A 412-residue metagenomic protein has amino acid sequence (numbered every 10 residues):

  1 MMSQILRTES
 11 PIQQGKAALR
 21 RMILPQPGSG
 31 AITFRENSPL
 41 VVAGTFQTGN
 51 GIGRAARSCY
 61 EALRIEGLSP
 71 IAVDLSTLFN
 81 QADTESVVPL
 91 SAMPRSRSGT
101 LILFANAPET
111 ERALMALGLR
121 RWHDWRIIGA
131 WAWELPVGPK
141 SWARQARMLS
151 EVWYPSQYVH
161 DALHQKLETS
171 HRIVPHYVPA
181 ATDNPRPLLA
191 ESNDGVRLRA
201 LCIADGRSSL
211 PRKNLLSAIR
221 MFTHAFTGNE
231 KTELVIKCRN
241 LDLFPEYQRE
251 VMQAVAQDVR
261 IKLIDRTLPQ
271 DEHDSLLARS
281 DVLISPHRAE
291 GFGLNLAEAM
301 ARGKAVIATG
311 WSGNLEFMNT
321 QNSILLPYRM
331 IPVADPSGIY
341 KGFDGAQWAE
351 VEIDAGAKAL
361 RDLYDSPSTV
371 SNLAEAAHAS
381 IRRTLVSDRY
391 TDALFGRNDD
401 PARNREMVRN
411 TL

Functional and structural regions predicted by a protein language model:
M2-A105, R409-L412: N-terminal pre-catalytic "stem/leader" segment of glycosyltransferase-like enzymes
I23, P27, V41-A43, D74-H164 (+2 more regions): Extended catalytic core of nucleotide-activated donor transferases of GT-like folds
R54-A62, A180-Q270, A278-R279: Conserved catalytic-core segment of nucleotide-activated headgroup transferases in glycan assembly
L283-I284, I307: A short hydrophobic beta-strand element within the catalytic core of glycosyltransferases that build diverse glycans
R288: Aromatic "clamp/platform" in nucleotide-sugar-dependent glycosyltransferases that forms part of the donor/acceptor
A305-A308, I324-P327: Short hydrophobic beta-strand element within catalytic cores of glycosyltransferases and related nucleotide-activated
A355-D362, T369-R383: A short, well-ordered alpha-helix in the C-terminal region of glycosyltransferases
S366, V386-L412: C-terminal alpha-helical cap of glycosyltransferases
